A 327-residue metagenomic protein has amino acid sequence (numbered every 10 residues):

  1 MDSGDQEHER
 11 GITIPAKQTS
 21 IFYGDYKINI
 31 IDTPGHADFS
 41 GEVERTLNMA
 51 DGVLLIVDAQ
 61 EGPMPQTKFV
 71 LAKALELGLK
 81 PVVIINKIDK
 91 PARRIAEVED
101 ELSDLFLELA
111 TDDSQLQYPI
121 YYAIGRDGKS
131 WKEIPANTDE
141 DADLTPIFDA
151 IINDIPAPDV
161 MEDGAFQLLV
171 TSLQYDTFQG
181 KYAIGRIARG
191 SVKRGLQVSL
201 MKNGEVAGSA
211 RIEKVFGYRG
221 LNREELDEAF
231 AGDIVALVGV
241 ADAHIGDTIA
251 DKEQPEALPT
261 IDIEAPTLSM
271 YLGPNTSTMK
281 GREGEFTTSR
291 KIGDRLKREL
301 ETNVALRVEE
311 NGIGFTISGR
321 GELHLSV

Functional and structural regions predicted by a protein language model:
M1-V327: Structural and coupling elements of P-loop NTPases
